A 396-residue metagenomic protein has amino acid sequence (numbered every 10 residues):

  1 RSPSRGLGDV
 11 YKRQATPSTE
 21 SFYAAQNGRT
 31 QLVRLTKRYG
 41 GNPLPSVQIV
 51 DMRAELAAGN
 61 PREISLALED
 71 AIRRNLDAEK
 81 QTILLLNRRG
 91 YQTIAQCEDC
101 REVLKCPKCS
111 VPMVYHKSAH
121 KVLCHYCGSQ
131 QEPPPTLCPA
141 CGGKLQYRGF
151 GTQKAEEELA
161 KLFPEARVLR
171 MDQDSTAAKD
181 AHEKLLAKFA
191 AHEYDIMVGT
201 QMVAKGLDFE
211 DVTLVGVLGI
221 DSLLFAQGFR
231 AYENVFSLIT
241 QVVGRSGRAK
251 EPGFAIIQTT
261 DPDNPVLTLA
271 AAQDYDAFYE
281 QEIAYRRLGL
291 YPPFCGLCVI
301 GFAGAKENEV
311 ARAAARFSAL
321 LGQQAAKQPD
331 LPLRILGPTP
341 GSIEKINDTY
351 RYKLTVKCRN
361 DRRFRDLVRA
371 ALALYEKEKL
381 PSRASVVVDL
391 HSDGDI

Functional and structural regions predicted by a protein language model:
R5-A311, T339-E344, K353-L354, R362: Inter-lobe coupling/hinge segments of SF2-like helicase ATPases
L84, A326, I396: Conserved beta/loop motifs at nucleotide-recognition and modification sites
A160-A166, S318-A326: Short helix-loop-beta junction
A313-A319, D366-A373: Short amphipathic alpha-helices in soluble, non-transmembrane regions that often serve as interface/regulatory elements
Q324-G341, S382-H391: Short beta-strand elements
Q328, I346-Y350, R362, Y375: Nucleotide-binding motor/catalytic cores of P-loop/tubulin-like NTPases across gene-expression machines
E344-K357, L390-I396: Short, low-order "capping/linker" segments at domain edges
R369, A373-I396: Generic C-terminus detector
